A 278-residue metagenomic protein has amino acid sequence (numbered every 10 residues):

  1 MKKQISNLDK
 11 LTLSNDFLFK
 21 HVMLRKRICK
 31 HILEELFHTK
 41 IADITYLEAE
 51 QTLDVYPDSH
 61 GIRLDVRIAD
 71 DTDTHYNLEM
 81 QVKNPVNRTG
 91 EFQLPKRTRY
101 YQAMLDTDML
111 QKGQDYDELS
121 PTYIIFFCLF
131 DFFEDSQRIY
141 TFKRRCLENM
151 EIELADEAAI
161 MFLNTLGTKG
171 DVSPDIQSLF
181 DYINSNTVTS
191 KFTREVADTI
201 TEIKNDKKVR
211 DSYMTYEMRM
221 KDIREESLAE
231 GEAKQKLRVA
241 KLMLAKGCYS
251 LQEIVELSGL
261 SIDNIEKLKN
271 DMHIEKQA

Functional and structural regions predicted by a protein language model:
M1-A159, K169, A278: Accessory alpha/beta interaction modules
K2-D9, L13, F17, A69-D71 (+2 more regions): Short, charged alpha-helical interaction segments and adjacent helix-coil junctions
Q102, D106, L129, G167 (+2 more regions): Short amphipathic alpha-helical signal-transduction/dimerization elements
E157-K169, S178-I183: C-terminal segments that line or cap access tunnels to active or ligand-binding sites in enzymes and enzyme-associated
